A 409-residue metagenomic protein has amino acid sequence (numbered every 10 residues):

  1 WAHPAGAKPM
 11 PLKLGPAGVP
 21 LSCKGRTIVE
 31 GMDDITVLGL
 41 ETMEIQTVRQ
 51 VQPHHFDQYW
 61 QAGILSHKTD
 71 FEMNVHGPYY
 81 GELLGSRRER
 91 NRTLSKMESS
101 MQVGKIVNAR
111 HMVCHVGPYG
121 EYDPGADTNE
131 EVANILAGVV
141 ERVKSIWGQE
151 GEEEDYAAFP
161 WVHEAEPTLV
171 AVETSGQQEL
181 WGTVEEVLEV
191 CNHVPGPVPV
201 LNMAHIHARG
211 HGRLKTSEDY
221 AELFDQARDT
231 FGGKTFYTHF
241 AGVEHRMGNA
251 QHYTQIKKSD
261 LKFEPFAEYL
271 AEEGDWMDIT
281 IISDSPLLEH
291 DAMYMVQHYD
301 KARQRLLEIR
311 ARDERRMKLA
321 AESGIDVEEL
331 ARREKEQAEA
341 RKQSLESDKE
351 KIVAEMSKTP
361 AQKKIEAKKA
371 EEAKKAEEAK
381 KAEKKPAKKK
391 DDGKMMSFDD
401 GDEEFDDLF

Functional and structural regions predicted by a protein language model:
W1-S99, V198, R305-I365, K385-L408: N-terminal pre-domain/capping segments
L12-G18, M43-I45, M73-G77, M112-C114 (+4 more regions): Hydrophobic faces of well-ordered beta-strands that scaffold small-molecule active sites in alpha/beta enzyme cores
A17-L21, Q46-Q50, P78-Y80, G117-Y119 (+4 more regions): Active-site beta-loop-alpha junctions enriched in small/polar residues
M32-D33, H54-T69, E98-K105, T183-P195 (+1 more regions): Short amphipathic alpha-helices and their capping/turn segments at secondary-structure boundaries
F56-Q61, R90-M97, N129-L136, V184-V187 (+2 more regions): Charged helix-capping and loop-helix junction motifs
K68, L83-V200: Active-site acidic/histidine proton-transfer and metal-coordination neighborhood in alpha/beta enzyme cores
D123-A126, W181-V184, H207-D278: Gly/Pro-rich active-site loop or hairpin
E289-E308: C-terminal helical cap(s) of enzyme catalytic domains, especially alpha/beta-barrels
